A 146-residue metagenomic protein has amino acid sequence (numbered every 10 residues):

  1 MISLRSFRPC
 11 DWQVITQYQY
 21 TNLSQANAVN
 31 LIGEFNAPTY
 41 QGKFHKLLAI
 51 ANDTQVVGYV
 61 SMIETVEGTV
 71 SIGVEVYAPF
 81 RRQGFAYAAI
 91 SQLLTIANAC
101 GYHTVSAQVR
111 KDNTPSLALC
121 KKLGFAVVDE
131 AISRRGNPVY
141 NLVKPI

Functional and structural regions predicted by a protein language model:
M1-I15: A short beta-loop-alpha structural element at the N-terminal edge of CoA-dependent acyl/N-acetyltransferase catalytic
S6-C10, Y20-G73, Y77-P79, P145-I146: Acetyl-CoA-dependent GNAT
V14, S71, E75, A89 (+2 more regions): Amphipathic alpha-helical recognition patches that constitute DNA-binding helices
V14-Q17, E34, A88, Q92 (+1 more regions): Alpha-helical elements of Rossmann-like donor-binding domains used by nucleotide-donor carbohydrate transfer enzymes
E64-V66, D112, S133-R135: A short beta-turn/loop motif at secondary-structure boundaries
V76, R82-T95, A118-K122: Conserved acetyl-CoA-binding loop-helix of GNAT-fold acetyltransferases
A97-V109: Conserved GNAT acetyl-CoA-binding A-motif
Q108-V109, G124-N141: Conserved catalytic-core motifs of GNAT/GCN5-like acyltransferases
